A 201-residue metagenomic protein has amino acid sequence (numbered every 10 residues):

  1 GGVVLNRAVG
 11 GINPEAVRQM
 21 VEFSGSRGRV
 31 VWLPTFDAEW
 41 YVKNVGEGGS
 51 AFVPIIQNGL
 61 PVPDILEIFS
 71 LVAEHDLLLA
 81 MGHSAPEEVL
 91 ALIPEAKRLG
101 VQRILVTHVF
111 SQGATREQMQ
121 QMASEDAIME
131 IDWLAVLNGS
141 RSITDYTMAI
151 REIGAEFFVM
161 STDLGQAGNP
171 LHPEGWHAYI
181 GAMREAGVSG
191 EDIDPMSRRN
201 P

Functional and structural regions predicted by a protein language model:
G1, Q19-R27, S70-V72, K97 (+2 more regions): Acidic (Asp/Glu)-rich catalytic clusters
V4-E15, V106-G113, W133-I143: Active-site glycine- and acidic-residue-rich loops that bind and position anionic ligands or nucleotide-like cofactors
N6-L105: Extended substrate/RNA-proximal surfaces in nucleic-acid metabolism proteins
V31, T35, L79, M129 (+3 more regions): Divalent metal-coordination and catalytic microenvironments
A80-G82, L105-V109, E130-W133, V159-S161: Short, conserved beta-strand edge motifs with alternating hydrophobic and charged residues
V89-E95, T115-M122, G139-I150, G168-G181: Histidine/acidic-residue-rich catalytic or RNA/ligand-binding cores of hydrolases and nuclease-related proteins
D132, A155-H172: Short acidic/histidine-rich active-site segments
W176-P201: Mid-to-C-terminal alpha-helical segments outside catalytic/metal-binding sites
